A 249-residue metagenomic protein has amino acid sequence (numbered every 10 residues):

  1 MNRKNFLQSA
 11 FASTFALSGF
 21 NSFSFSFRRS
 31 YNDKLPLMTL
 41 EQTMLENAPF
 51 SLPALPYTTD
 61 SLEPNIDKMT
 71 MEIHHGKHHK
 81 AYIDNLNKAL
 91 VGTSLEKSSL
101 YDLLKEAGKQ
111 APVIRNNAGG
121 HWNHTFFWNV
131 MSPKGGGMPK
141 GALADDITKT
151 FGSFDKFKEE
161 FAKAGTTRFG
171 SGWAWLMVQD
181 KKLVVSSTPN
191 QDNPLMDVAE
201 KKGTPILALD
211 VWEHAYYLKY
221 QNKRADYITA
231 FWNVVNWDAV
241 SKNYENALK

Functional and structural regions predicted by a protein language model:
M1-S18: N-terminal secretory signal peptides and thylakoid transit peptides that target proteins across membranes
N21-L62: C-terminal segment of N-terminal export signals and the immediately downstream linker at the start of the mature
L45, K77, N87-K97, L104-S186: All-alpha RGS (Regulator of G-protein Signaling) helical domain and cognate RGS-like helical scaffolds
L52, H79, H121, L176 (+2 more regions): Divalent metal-coordination and catalytic microenvironments
A54, H75, S187: Pocket-edge structural micro-motifs
P64-H78, L100-W122, E200-D210: Alpha-helical scaffold segments that form or flank carboxylate-/histidine-based iron centers
K163-Q221, T229-A230, V234: An amphipathic alpha-helical core segment
D226-K249: N-terminal targeting pre-sequences for secretion and organelle import
